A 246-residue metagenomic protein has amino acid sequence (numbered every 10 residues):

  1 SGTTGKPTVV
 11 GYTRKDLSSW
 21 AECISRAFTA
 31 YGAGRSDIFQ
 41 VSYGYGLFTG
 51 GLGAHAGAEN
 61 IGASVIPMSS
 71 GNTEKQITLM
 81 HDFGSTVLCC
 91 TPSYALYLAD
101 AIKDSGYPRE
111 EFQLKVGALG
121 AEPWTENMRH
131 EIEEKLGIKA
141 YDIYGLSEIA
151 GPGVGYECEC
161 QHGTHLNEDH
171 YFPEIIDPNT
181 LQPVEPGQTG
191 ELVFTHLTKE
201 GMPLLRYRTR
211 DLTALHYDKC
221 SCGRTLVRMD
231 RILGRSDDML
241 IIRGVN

Functional and structural regions predicted by a protein language model:
S1-S19: Conserved AMP-binding A3 loop
P7-G11, G32-I38, V65-M68, Y141: Short secondary-structure capping/junction motifs at helix and strand boundaries
R14, Y43-Y45, I66, A118-L119: A generic secondary-structure micro-motif detector that highlights 1-2 residue hydrophobic/ambivalent hotspots embedded
L17, G44-G46, S93-Y94: Short glycine-enriched loops at secondary-structure junctions
W20-I38, T73-S85: Conserved ATP-dependent adenylate/AMP-binding module captured primarily in the ANL superfamily
S25-V65: Conserved AMP-binding loop of ANL adenylate-forming enzymes
I61-N246: Active-site glycine/GP-rich loop and adjacent strand/helix microenvironment that borders small-molecule binding pockets
